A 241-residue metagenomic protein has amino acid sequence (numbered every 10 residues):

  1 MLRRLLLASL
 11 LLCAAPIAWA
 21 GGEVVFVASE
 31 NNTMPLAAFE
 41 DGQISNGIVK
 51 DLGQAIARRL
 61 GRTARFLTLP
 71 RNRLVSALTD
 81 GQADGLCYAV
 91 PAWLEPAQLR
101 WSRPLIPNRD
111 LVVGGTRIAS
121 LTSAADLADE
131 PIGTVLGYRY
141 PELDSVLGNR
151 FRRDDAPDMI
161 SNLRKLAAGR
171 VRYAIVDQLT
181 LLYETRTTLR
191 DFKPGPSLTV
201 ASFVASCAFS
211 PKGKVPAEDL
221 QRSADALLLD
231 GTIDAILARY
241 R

Functional and structural regions predicted by a protein language model:
R3-L7: N-terminal export leaders
A14-A15: N-terminal signal peptide c-region/cleavage motif recognized by signal peptidases
G21-W93, A97, T134, L220 (+1 more regions): Extracytoplasmic small-molecule ligand-binding "clamshell" domains of the periplasmic binding protein/Venus flytrap
E30-N32, P107-L111, R186-D225: Periplasmic-binding protein-like
R59, L67, N72-D84, R100 (+3 more regions): Short helices/loops that flank or line small-molecule/ion binding pockets
T63, R139-P157, F192-K193, D225-R241: Ligand-binding clefts/hinges and TM-proximal coupling segments of bilobed small-molecule sensing domains
S76, A89-Q98, R172-A201: A ligand-binding cleft/hinge motif common to bilobed small-molecule-binding domains
G114-I132, A217: Flexible hinge/capping segments at coil-to-helix
